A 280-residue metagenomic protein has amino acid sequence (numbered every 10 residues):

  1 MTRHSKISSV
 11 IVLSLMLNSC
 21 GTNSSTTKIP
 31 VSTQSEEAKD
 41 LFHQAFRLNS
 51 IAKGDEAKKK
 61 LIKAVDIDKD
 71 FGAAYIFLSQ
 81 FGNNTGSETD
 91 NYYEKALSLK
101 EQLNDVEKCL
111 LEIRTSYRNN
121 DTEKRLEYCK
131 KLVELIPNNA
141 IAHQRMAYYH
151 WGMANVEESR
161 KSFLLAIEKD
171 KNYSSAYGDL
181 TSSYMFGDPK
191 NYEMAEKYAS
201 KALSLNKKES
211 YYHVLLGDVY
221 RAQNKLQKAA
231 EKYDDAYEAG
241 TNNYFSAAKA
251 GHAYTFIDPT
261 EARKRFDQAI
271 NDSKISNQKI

Functional and structural regions predicted by a protein language model:
N18-S19: C-terminal motif of bacterial Sec signal peptides marking the signal peptidase cleavage site
Q34-K63, I67, K108-E123, E127-Y128 (+3 more regions): Alpha-helical segment of the N-proximal tetratricopeptide repeat
A38-K39, G72-A73, N104-V106, A140-I141 (+4 more regions): Helix-start (N-cap) detector for alpha-helical repeat units in TPR-like alpha-solenoids, especially tetratricopeptide
A52-K59, N84-K95, N120-Y128, M153-L165 (+3 more regions): Structural signature of tandem alpha-helical TPR/SEL1-like repeats, specifically the intra-repeat loop/turn
K63-D66, S98-E101, V133-E134, L164-K169 (+3 more regions): Conserved structural position within tetratricopeptide repeats
K69, E101-L103, P137-N138, K171 (+3 more regions): Short coil turns that delineate tetratricopeptide repeat
